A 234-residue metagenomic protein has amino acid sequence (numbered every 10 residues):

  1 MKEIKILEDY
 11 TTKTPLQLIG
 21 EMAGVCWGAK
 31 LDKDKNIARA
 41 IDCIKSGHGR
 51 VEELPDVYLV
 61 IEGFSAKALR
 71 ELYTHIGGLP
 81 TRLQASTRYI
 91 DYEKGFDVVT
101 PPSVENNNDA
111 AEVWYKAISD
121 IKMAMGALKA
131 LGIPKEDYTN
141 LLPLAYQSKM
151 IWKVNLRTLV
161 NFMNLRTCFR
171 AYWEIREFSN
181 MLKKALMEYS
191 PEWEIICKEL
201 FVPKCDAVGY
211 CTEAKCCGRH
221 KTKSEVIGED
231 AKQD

Functional and structural regions predicted by a protein language model:
M1-D234: Family-specific signature for flavin-dependent thymidylate synthase
